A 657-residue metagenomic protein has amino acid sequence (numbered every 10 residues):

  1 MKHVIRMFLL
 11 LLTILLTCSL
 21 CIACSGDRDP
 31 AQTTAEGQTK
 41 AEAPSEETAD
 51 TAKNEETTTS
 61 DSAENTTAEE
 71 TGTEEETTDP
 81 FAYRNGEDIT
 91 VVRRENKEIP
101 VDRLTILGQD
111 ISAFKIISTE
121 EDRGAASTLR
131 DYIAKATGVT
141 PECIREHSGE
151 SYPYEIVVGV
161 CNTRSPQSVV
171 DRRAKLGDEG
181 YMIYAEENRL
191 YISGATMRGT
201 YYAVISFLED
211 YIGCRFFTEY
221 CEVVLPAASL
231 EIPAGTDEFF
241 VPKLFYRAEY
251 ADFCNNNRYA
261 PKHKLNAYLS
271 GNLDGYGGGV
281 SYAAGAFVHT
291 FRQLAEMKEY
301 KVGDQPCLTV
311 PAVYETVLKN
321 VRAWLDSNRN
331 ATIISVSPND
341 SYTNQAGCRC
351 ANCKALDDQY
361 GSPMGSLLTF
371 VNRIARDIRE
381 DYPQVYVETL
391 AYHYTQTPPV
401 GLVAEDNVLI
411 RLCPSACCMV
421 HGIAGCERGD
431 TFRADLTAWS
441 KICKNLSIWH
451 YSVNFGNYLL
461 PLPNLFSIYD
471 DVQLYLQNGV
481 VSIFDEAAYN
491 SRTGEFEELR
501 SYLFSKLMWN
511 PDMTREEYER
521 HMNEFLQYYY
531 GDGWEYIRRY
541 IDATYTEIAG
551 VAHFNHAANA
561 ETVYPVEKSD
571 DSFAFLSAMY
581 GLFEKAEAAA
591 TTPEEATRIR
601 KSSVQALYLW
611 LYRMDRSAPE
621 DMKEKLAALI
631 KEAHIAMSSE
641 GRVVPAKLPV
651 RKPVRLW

Functional and structural regions predicted by a protein language model:
S19-A23: C-terminal motif of bacterial Sec signal peptides marking the signal peptidase cleavage site
S25-E46: Short, low-complexity, disordered segments immediately C-terminal to signal peptides in bacterial exported proteins
G26-D27, E64-M182, A228-D237: Acidic, contiguous N-terminal accessory segments
Q109, A113, E121-T128, Y132 (+4 more regions): Feature activates predominantly on carbohydrate-active enzymes
A312-E315, A323, E427-E535: Structured mid-domain segments that build the active-site/substrate or prosthetic-cofactor binding neighborhood
V371-T397, L446-V453, I483-E486: Aromatic-lined carbohydrate-recognition surfaces of secreted/lumenal glycan-active proteins
E388-M419, L459-S467, T493-S501: Substrate-binding cleft/loops of secretory-pathway carbohydrate-active enzymes
L507-W657: Catalytic domains of carbohydrate-active enzymes that cleave complex glycans
